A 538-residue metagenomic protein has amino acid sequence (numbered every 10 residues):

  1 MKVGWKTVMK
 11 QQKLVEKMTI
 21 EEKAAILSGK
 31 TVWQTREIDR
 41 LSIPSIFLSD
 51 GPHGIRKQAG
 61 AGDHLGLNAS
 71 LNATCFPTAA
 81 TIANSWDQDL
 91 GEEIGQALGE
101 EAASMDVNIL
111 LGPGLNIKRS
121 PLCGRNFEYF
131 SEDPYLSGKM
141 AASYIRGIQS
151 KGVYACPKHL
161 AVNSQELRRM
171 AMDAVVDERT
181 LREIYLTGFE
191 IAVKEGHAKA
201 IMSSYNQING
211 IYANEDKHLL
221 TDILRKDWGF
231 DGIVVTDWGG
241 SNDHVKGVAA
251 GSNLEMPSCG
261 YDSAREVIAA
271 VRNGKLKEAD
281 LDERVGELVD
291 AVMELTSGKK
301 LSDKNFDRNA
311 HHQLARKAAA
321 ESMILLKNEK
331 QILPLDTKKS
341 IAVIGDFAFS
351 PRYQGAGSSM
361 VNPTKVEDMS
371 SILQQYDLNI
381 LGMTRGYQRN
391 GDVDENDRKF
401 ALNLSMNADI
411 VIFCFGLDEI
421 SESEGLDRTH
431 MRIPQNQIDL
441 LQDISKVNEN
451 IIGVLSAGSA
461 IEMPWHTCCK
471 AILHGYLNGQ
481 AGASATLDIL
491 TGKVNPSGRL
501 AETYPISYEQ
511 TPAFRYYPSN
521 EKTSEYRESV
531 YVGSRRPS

Functional and structural regions predicted by a protein language model:
M1-S538: Glycoside hydrolase catalytic-domain context in secreted enzymes
